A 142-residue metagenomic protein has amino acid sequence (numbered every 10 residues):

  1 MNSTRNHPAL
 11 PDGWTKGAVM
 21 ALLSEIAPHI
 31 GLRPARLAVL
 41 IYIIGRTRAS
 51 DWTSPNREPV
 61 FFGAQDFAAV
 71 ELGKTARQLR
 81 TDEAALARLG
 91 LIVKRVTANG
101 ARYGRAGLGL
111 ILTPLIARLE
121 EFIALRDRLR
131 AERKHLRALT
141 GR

Functional and structural regions predicted by a protein language model:
M1-V60: Short recognition helix of helix-turn-helix/winged-helix DNA-binding domains
A27-G31, N56, V70-K74, A124 (+1 more regions): Conserved aromatic-histidine-acidic binding/catalytic patches
R48-R105: Winged helix-turn-helix DNA-binding recognition segment
P59, A98, T113-P114, R128-E132: Short, low-complexity, polar/charged sequence segments that are solvent-exposed and flexible
T97-L119: Short, cationic-aromatic polyanion-contact patches
A117-R142: Extended alpha-helical scaffolds
